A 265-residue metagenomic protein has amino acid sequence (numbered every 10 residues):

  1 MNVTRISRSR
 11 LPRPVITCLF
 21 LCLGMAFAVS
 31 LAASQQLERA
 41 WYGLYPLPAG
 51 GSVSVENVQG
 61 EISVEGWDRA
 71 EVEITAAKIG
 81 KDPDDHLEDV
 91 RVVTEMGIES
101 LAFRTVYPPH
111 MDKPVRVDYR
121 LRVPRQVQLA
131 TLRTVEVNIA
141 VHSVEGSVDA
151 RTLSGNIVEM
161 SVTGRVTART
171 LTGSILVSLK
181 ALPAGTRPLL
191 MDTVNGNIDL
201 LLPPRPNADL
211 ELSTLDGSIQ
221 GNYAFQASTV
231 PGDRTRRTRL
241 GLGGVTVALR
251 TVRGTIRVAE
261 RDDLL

Functional and structural regions predicted by a protein language model:
M1-L265: Intrinsically disordered, low-complexity terminal regions
